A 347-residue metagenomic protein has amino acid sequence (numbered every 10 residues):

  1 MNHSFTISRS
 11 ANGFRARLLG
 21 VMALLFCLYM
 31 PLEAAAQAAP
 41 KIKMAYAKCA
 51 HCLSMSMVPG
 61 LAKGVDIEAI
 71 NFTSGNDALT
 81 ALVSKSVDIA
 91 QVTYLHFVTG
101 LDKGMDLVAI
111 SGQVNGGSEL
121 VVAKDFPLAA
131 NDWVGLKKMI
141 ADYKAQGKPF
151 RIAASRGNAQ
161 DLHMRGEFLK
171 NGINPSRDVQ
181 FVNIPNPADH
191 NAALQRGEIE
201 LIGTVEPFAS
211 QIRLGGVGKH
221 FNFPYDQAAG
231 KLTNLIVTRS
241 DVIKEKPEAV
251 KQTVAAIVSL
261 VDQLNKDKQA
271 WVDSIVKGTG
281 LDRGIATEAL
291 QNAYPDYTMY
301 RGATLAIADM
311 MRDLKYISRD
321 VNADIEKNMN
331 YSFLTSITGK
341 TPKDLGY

Functional and structural regions predicted by a protein language model:
A39-K43, L61-T73, S84-D88, N171-P185 (+3 more regions): A local structural motif
K41-V83, T99-K103, L162-K170, A306-D309 (+1 more regions): Short, polar/charged alpha-helical segment
M57-P59, E119-A129, L232-E248: A bilobed periplasmic-binding-protein/Venus flytrap-type ligand-binding module shared by bacterial periplasmic
Q91-K103, M164-R165, K170, A188 (+2 more regions): A ligand-binding cleft/hinge motif common to bilobed small-molecule-binding domains
Y94-L95, D106, Q113-P185, D189 (+2 more regions): A conserved helix-loop-strand patch within extracytoplasmic ligand-binding domains of the periplasmic binding
N186-S274: Pocket-lining segment of extracytoplasmic ligand-binding domains
K244-D320: Secondary-structure end/capping motifs
L314-Y347: Conserved C-terminal helix/tail region of periplasmic/extracytoplasmic solute-binding proteins
